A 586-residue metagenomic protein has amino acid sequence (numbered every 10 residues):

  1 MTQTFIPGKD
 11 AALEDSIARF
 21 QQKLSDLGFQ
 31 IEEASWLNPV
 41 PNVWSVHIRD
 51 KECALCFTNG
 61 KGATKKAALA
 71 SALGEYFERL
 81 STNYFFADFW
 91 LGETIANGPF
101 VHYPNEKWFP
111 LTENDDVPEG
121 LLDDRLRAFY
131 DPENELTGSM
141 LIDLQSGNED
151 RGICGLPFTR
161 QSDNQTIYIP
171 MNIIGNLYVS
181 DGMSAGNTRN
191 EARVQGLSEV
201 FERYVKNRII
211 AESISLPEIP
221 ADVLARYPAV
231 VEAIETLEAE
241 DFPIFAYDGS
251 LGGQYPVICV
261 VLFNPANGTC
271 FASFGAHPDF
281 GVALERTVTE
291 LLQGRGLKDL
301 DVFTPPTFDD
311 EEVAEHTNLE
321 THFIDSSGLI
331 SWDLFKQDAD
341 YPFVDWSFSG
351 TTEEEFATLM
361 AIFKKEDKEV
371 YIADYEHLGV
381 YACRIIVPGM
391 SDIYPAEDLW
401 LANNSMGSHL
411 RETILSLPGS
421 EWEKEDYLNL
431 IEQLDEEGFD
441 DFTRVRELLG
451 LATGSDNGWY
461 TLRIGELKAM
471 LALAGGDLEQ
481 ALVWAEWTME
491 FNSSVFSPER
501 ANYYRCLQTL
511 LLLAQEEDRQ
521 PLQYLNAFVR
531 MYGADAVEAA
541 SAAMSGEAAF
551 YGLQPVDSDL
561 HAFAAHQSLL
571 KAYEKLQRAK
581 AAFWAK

Functional and structural regions predicted by a protein language model:
M1-K586: Helix-biased "structured C-terminal domain" signature
